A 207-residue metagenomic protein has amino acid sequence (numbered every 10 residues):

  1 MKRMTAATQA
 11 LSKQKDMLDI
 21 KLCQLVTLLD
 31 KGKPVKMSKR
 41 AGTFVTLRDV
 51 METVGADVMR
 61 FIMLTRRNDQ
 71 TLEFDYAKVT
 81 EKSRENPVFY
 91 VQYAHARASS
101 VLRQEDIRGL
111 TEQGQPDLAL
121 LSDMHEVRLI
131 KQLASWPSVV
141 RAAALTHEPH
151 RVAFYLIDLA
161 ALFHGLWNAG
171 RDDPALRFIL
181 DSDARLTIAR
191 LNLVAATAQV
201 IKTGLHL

Functional and structural regions predicted by a protein language model:
M1-L207: Non-catalytic interaction-recognition regions
